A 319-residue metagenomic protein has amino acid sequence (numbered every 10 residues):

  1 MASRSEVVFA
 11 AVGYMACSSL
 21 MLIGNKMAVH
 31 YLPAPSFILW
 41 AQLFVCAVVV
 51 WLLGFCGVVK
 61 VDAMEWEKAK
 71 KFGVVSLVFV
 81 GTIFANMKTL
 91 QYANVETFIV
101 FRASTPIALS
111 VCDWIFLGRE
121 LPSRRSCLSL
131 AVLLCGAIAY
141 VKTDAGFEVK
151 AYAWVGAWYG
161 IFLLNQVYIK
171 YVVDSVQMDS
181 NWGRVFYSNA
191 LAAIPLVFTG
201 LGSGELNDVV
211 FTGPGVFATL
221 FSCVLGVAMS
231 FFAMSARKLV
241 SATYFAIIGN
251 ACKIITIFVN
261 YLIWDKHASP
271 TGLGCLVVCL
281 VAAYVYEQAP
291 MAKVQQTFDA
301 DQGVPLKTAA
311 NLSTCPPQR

Functional and structural regions predicted by a protein language model:
M1-R319: Polytopic endomembrane small-metabolite transporters, centered on the Drug/Metabolite Transporter
